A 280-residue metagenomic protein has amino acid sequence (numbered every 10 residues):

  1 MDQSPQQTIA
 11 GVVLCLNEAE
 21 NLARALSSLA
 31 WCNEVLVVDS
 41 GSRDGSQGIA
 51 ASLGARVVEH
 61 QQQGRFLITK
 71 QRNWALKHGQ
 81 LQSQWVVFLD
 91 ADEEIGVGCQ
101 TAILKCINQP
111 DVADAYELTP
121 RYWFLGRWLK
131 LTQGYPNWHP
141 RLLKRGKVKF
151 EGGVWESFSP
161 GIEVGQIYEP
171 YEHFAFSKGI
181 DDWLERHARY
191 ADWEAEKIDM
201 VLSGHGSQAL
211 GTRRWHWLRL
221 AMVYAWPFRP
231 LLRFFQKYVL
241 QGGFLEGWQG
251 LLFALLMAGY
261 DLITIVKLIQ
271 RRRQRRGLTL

Functional and structural regions predicted by a protein language model:
T8-A10: Cell-envelope/extracellular polymer assembly enzymes that use nucleotide-activated donors
V12-W31: Short, well-formed alpha-helical segments that are part of the catalytic scaffolds of diverse glycosyltransferases
S28, D39-I49: A conserved acidic beta->alpha catalytic loop
N33-S42, V58-H60, D90-A91: Short beta-strand/loop segment that forms part of the nucleotide-sugar
S52, N73-W85: Active-site nucleotide-sugar/metal-binding loop of Leloir-type enzymes
H60-I68: Short, acidic/glycine-rich phosphate-metal binding loop used to engage nucleotide
G64, L89-C99: Acidic metal-phosphate-binding loop of nucleotide-sugar-dependent transferases
I68-K70, L76, G96-Q274: Catalytic-site signature of metal-activated, phosphate-bearing donor transferases, centered on the GT-A/GT-A-like
